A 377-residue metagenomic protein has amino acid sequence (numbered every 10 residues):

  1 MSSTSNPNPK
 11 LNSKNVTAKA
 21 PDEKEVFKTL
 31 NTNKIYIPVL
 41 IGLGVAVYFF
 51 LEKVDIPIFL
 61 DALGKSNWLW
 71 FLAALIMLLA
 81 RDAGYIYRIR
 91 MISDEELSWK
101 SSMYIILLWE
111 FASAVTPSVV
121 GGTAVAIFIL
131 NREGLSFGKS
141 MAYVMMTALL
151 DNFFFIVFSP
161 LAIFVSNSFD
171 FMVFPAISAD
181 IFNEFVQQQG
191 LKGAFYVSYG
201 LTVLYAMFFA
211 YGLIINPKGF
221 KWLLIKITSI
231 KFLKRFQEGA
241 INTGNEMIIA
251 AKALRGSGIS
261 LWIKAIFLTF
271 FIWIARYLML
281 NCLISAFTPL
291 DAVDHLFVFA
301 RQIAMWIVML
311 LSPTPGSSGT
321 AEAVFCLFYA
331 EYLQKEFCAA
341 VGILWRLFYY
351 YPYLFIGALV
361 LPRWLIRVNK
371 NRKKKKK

Functional and structural regions predicted by a protein language model:
M1-P57, A112-S113, S118-I230, T314 (+1 more regions): Transmembrane helix-loop-helix hairpins in multi-pass inner-membrane proteins
L30, F59-S66, E95-S98, A250-G258 (+1 more regions): Helix-boundary and loop/linker segments of multi-pass membrane transporters
T32-I37, K65-A73, K252-I266: Membrane-interface helix starts
I76, L108, M146-F153, F267 (+3 more regions): Hydrophobic residues within alpha-helical transmembrane segments of multi-pass solute transporters/permease subunits
A83-L108, L283-R301: Membrane-embedded helical hairpins/re-entrant loop segments and their flanking transmembrane helices within multi-pass
K100-F111, L296-I307, E336-L347: Alpha-helical transmembrane segments of multi-pass membrane proteins
I105-F111, K221-M247: Juxtamembrane inter-helical linkers in multi-pass membrane proteins
F236-T288: Alpha-helical transmembrane segments and their immediate interhelical loop/hinge regions in multi-pass membrane
